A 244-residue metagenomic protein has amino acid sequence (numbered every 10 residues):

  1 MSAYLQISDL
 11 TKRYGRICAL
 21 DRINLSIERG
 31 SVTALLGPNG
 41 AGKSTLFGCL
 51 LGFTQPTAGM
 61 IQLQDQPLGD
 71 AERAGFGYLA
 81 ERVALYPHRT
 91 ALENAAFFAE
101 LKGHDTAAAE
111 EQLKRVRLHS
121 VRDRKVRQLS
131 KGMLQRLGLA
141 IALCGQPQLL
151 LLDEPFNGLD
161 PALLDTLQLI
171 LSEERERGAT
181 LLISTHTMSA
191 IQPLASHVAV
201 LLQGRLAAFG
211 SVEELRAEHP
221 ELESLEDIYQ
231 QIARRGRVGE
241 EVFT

Functional and structural regions predicted by a protein language model:
L51: Helix-to-loop junction immediately C-terminal to a conserved catalytic motif
G59-A74: Conserved ABC transporter NBD signature motif
A96, E100, T106-R122: Conserved ABC ATPase "signature" region
L150-E154: Catalytic Walker B motif of ABC-type/P-loop ATPase nucleotide-binding domains
F209-G210: ABC ATPase "signature
